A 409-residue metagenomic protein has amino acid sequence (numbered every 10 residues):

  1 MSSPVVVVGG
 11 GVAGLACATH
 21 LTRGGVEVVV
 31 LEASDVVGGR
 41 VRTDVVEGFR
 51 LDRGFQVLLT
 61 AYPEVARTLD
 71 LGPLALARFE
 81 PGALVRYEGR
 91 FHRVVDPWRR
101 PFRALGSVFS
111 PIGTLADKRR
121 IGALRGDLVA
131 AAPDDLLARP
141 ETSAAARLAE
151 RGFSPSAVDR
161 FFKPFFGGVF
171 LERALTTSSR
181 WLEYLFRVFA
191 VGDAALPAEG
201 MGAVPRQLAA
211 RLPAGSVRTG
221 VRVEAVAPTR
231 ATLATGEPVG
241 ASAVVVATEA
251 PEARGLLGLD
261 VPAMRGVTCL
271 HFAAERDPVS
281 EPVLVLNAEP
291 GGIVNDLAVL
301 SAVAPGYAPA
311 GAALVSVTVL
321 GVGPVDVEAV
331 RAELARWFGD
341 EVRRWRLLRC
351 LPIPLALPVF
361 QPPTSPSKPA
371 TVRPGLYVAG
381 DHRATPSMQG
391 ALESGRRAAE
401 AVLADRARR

Functional and structural regions predicted by a protein language model:
S3-V30: N-terminal Rossmann-like FAD-binding beta1-loop-alpha1 element of flavoenzymes
T22-V46: Glycine-rich FAD pyrophosphate-binding loop
T43-T68: N-terminal glycine-rich dinucleotide-binding loop that anchors FAD/FMN and/or NAD(P) in oxidoreductases
Q56-P63, L136-T142, R151, R187-A209 (+1 more regions): Short beta-strand to alpha-helix junction loop
Y62-A66, L74-L175, F189-V191: Mobile amphipathic helical/loop "lid" adjacent to a hydrophobic cofactor/ligand pocket
L182-L233, V239-G240: Helical element adjacent to the flavin cofactor pocket in flavoenzyme catalytic cores
E224-F338: Mid-domain catalytic core of redox enzymes that form a hydrophobic substrate pocket/lid adjacent to a catalytic redox
L300, P305-R409: Conserved flavin/dinucleotide-binding core of flavoenzymes
